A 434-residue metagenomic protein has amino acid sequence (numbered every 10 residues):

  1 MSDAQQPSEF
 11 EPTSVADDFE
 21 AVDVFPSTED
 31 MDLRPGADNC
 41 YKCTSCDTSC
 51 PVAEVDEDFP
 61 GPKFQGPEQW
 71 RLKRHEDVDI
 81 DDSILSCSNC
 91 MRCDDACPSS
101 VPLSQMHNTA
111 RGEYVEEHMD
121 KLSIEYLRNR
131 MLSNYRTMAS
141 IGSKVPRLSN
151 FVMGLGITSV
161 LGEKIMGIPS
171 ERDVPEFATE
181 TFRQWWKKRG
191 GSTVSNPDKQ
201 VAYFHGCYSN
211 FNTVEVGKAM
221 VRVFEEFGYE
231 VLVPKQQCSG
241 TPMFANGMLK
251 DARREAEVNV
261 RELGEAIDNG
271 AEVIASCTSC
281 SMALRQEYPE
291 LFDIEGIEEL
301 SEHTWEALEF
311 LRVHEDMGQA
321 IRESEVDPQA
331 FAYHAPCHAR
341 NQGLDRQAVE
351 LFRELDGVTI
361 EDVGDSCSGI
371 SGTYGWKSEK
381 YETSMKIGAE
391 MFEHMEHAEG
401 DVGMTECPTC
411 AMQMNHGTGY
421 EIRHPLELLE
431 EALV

Functional and structural regions predicted by a protein language model:
M1-L33, K42, A219-M220, P234-K235 (+4 more regions): Terminal disorder- and signal-encoded targeting elements
S2-E29, V52-D82, S100-R130, Y420-E431: Non-heme iron-sulfur electron-transfer modules
D30-D38, E68-K235, M243-L284, Y288-F292: Iron-sulfur-cluster electron-transfer modules
C40-C46, C50, C87-C93, C97 (+5 more regions): Short cysteine clusters
T48-P51, V55, P98-P102, Q342 (+1 more regions): Short functional micro-motifs and their immediate structural scaffolds
R136-S140, S301-D327: A conserved helix-loop-strand patch within extracytoplasmic ligand-binding domains of the periplasmic binding
Q200, G206-L300, E306, A330 (+1 more regions): Cofactor-cradling patches in redox/metallo enzymes
